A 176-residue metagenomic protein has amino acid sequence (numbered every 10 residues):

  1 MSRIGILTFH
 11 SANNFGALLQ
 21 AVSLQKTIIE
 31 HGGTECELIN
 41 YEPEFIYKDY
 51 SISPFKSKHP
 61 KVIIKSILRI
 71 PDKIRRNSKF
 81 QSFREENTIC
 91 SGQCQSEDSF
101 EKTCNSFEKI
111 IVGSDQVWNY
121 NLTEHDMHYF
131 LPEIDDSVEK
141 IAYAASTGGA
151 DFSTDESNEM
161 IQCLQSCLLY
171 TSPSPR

Functional and structural regions predicted by a protein language model:
S2-I4: Extreme N-terminal starter segment of soluble prokaryotic enzymes
L7-F15, L19-Q20, L24-E159: Aromatic- and Gly/Pro-rich donor/ligand-binding loops that form nucleotide- or phosphate-bearing donor binding pockets
I161-C167: A conserved, positively charged/aromatic
Y170-P175: Conserved small/polar residues in nucleotide/adenosyl-binding loops
